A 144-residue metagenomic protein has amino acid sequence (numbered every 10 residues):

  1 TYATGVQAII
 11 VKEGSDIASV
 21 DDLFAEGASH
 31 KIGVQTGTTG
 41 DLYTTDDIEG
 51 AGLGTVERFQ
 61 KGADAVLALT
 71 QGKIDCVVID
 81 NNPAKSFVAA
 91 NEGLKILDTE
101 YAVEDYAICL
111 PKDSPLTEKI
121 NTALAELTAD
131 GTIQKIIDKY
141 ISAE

Functional and structural regions predicted by a protein language model:
Y2-Q7, H30, V34-G50, F59-G62 (+1 more regions): Histidine/lysine/aspartate-rich catalytic loop segments that bind and position anionic ligands
A3-E13, N81, K85-A125, A143-E144: Periplasmic-binding protein-like
I9, L23, T44, L69 (+3 more regions): Residue-level signal for nonpolar/aromatic packing positions in well-ordered secondary structure
I10, K31-V34, V77, C109: Short, well-ordered beta-strand segments
V11-K31: Flexible hinge/capping segments at coil-to-helix
A18, V56-A68, E104: Short helix-initiation/N-cap motifs at beta->coil->alpha
D21-E26, D46-E49, G62-V78, N82 (+1 more regions): Short helices/loops that flank or line small-molecule/ion binding pockets
T39-E57, E92-D98, T122-E144: Ligand-binding clefts/hinges and TM-proximal coupling segments of bilobed small-molecule sensing domains
